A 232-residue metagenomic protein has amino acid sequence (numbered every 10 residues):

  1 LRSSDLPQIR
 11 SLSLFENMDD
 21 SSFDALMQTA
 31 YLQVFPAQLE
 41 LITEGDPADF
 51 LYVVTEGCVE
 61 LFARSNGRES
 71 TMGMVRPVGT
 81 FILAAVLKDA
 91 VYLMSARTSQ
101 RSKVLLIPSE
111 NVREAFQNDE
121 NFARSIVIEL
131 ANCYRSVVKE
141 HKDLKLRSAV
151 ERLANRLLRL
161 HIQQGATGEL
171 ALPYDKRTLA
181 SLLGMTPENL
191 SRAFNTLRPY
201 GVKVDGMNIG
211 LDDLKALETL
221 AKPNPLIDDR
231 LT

Functional and structural regions predicted by a protein language model:
L1-P36, T80-F81, A85-L87: Cyclic nucleotide-binding regulatory module and flanking cytosolic helices
M27-Q28, D46-A48: Short, small/polar residue-rich loop motifs at catalytic or cofactor-binding pockets
Q38, D49-F62, P77-G79: Glycine- and acidic-residue-biased ligand/ion/polar-headgroup-sensing regions
E40-D46: Short phosphate-coordinating micro-motif centered on Lys-Gly-acidic
L51, M74, L106, P173 (+1 more regions): Short aromatic/basic micro-patch
M72-R135: Cyclic-nucleotide recognition modules
S99-R101, Q117-T186: Polybasic "coupling" helices that flank or enter modular domains
A149, L160-T232: Phosphate-/nucleic-acid-contacting segments
